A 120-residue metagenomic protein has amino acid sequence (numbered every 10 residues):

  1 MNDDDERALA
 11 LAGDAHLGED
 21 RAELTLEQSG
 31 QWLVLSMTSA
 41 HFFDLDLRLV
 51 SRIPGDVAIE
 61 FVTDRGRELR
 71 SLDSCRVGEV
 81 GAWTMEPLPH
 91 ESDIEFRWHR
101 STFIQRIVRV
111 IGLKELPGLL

Functional and structural regions predicted by a protein language model:
N2-D4: Intrinsically disordered, low-complexity segments
R7-L9, G13-L17, V57-L120: Low-complexity intrinsically disordered segments
R21-L26: Surface-exposed ligand/attachment interfaces on beta-rich extracellular proteins
Q31-S36: A short beta-strand micro-motif
M37-S39, V110: Generic structural motif
S39-F42, R48-V50: Primarily extracytoplasmic ectodomains and periplasmic/lumenal surface modules that are beta-strand-rich
R48-I59: Covalent nucleotidyltransferase core used to form phosphodiester bonds in nucleic acids
